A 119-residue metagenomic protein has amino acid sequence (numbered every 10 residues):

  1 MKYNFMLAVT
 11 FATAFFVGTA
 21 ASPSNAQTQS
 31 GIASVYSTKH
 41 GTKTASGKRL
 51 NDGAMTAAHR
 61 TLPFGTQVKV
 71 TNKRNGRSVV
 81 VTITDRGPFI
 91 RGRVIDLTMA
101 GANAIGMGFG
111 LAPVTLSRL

Functional and structural regions predicted by a protein language model:
K2-L119: Secreted/periplasmic proteins
